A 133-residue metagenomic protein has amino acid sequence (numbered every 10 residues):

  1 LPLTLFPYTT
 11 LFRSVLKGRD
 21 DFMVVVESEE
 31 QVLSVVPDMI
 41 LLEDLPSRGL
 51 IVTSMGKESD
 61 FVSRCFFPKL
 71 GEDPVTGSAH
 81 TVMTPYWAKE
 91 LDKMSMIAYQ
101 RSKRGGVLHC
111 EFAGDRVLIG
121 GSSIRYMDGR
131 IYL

Functional and structural regions predicted by a protein language model:
L1-P2: Short, well-ordered junction/capping motifs at the entry into regular secondary structure
P7-L133: Active-site proximal loop and beta-alpha junction motif in alpha/beta enzyme cores
